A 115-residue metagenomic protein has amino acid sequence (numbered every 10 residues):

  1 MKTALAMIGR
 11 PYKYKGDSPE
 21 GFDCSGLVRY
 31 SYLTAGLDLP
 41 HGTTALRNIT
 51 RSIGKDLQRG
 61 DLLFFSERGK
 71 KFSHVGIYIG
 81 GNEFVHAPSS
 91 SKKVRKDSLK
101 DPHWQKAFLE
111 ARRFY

Functional and structural regions predicted by a protein language model:
M1-P11, K106, E110, F114-Y115: Intrinsically disordered, low-complexity, Pro/Ser/Thr/Asn/Gly/Ala-rich spacer/linker segments adjacent to signal
A6, R10-R59: Catalytic cysteine-centered active-site loop
S18, T43, G69, R113-Y115: A mature extracytoplasmic/lumenal domain signature
F22, Y30, F64-F65, F72 (+3 more regions): Phenylalanine-focused residue identity feature
L27, G76, A111: Short hydrophobic/aromatic patches on the structural cores and recognition surfaces of FHA
A35, K93-S98, A107-E110, F114-Y115: Short C-terminal domain-edge/linker segments immediately following a structured domain
L37-S98: ...with weaker cross-activation on analogous glycine-rich loops/strands in unrelated enzymes
